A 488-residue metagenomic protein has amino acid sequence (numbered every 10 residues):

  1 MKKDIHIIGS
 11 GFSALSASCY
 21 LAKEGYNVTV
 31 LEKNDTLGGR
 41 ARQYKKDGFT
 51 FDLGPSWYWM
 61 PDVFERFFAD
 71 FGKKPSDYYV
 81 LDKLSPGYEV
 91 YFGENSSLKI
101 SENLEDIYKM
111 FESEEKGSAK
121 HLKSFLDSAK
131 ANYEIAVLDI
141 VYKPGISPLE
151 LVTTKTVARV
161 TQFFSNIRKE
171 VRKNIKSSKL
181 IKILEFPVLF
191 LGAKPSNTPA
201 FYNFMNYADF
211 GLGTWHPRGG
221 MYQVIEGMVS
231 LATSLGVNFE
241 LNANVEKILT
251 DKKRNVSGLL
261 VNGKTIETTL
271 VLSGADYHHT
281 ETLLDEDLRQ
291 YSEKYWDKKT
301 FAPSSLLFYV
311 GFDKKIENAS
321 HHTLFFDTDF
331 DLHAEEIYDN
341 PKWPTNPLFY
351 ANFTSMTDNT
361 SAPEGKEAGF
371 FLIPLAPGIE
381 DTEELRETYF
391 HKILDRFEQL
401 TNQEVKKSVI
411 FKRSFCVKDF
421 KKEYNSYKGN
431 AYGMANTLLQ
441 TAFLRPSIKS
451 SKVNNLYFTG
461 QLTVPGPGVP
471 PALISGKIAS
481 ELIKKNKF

Functional and structural regions predicted by a protein language model:
K2-A131: N-terminal glycine-rich phosphate/pyrophosphate-binding loop and immediately adjacent elements
P55, Q461-I483: A conserved FAD-binding loop/helix module that cradles the flavin
G93-P199: Rossmann-like flavin
A158-I167, F210-S230, T382-Y389: Short beta-strand to alpha-helix junction loop
S177-L191, L348-Y350, Q403-P465: A glycine-rich dinucleotide-binding beta-alpha-beta segment and adjacent secondary-structure elements that constitute
F204-V256: Helical element adjacent to the flavin cofactor pocket in flavoenzyme catalytic cores
E246-P363: Mid-domain catalytic core of redox enzymes that form a hydrophobic substrate pocket/lid adjacent to a catalytic redox
L348-A435: FAD-dependent oxidoreductase catalytic-site/capping-region signature
